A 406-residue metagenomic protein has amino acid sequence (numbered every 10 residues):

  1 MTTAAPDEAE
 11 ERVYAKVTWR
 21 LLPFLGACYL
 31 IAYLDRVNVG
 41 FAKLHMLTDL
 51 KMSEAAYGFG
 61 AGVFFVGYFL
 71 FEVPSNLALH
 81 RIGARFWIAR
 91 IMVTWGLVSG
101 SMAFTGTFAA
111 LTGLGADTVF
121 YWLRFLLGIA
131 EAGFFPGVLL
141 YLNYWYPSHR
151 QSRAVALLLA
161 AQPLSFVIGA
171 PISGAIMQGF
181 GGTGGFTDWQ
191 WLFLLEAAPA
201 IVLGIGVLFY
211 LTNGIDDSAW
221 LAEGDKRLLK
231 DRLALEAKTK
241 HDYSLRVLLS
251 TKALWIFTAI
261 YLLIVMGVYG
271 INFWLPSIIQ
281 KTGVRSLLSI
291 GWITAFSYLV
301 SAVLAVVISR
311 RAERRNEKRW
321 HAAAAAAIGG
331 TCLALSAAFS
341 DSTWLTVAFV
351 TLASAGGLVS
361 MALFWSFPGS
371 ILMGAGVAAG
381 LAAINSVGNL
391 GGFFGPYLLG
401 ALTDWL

Functional and structural regions predicted by a protein language model:
V39-G40, R246-A305, M361, W365 (+1 more regions): Extracytoplasmic gate region of multi-pass secondary transporters
M46-L47, A78-L79, I172-G184, I279-Q280 (+2 more regions): Interfacial helix-cap and linker-helix signal at transmembrane-aqueous boundaries of multi-pass secondary transporters
F71-A84, V303-E317, T403-D404: Helix-to-loop junctions at the C-terminal end of transmembrane segments in multipass secondary transporters
I88, F120, H321-A322: Primarily marks hydrophobic transmembrane alpha-helices of the MFS/SLC 12-helix fold
V93-L114, A327-D341: C-terminal ends and interior cores of transmembrane alpha-helices in multi-pass membrane transporters/permeases
L123-A160: Cytoplasmic helix-loop-helix junction between adjacent transmembrane helices in 12-TM secondary transporters
R153-G181, P199-A200, N385-G395: Glycine-rich segments within core transmembrane alpha-helices of 12-TM secondary carriers
N316-F367: C-terminal transmembrane helical hairpin of 12-TM major facilitator-type secondary transporters
